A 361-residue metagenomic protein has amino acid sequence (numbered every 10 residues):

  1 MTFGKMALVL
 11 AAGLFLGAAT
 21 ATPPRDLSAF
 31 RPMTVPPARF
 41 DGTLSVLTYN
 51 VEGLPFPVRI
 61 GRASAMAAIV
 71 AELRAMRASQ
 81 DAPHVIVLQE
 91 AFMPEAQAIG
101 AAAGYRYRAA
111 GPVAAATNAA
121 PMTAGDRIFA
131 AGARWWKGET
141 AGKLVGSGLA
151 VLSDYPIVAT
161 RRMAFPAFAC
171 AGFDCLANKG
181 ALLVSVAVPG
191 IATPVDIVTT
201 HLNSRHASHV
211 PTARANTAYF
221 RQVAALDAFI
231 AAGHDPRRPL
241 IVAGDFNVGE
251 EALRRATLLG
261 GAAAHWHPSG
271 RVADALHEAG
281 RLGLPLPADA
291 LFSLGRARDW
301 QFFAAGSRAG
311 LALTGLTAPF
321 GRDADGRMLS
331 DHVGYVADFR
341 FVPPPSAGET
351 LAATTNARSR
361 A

Functional and structural regions predicted by a protein language model:
T2-A103, P112-W136, A141-G146, P343-P345 (+1 more regions): N-terminal, active-site-proximal structural segment of metallo-dependent hydrolase catalytic domains
G17, T22-T34, S185, A228-I241 (+1 more regions): Metal-dependent phosphoester-hydrolase catalytic domains
V35-L47, L149-A159, M163, C175-N203 (+1 more regions): Beta-strand-turn-beta hairpins that frame and shape the catalytic cleft of phosphate-ester-processing enzymes
A38-G42, A78-Q80, A101-A102, G142-V145 (+6 more regions): Extracellular/periplasmic catalytic domains that process cell-envelope and extracellular macromolecules
S45-V51, I69-I99, L152, V184 (+4 more regions): Active-site beta-strand/loop signature of hydrolases that rely on acidic residues for catalysis
V51-L54, A91-E95, A114-T117, P156-V158 (+3 more regions): Solvent-exposed loop/turn segments at secondary-structure junctions within structured extracellular/periplasmic domains
L54-V58, A164-F173, L202-T217: Surface-exposed cleft-lining segments at the edges of enzyme active sites
R127-A131, A141, P156-R161, I191-T193 (+2 more regions): Short helix-loop capping/hinge motifs at secondary-structure junctions, enriched in acidic/polar residues
